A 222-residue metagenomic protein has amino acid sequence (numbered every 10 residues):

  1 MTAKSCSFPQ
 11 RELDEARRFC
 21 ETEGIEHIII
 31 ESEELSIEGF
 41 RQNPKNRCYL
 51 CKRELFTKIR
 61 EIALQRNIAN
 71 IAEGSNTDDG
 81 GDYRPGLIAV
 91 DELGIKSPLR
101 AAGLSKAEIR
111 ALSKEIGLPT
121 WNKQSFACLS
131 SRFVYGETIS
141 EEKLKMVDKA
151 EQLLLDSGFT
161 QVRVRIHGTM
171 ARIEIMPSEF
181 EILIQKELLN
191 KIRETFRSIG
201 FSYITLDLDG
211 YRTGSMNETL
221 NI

Functional and structural regions predicted by a protein language model:
M1-E115, D156, A171, E187 (+3 more regions): ATP-dependent adenylation/nucleotidyltransferase module used to activate substrates
L35, V134-G136, S178-F180: A short, flexible beta-alpha/helix-coil linker loop
R47, I139-E142, I184-E187: Alpha-helix N-cap and loop-to-helix initiation/capping positions
I71-G74, C128-S130, R163-R165, E174: Short, conserved beta-strand edge motifs with alternating hydrophobic and charged residues
R100, L104, R110-L154, Q161-R163: Mid-to-C-terminal catalytic subdomains of enzymes that bind/position adenosyl phosphate moieties or nucleic-acid
D148-I222: Peripheral terminal appendages
